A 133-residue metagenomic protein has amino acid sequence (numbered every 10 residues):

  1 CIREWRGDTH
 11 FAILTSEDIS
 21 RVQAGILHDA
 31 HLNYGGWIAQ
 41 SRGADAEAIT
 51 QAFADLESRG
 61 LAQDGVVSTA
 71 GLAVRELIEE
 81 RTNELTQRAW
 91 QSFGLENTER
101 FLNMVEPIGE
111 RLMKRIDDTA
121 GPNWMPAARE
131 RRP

Functional and structural regions predicted by a protein language model:
I2-Q51: Short amphipathic alpha-helical interface segments
S20-R21, S68, G94: Ser/Thr-centered flexible coil motifs
A48-A62, G71: Basic amphipathic alpha-helical segments that dock to polyanions
Q63-R81: Accessory beta->alpha helical hairpin/"wing" motif in late/C-terminal subdomains of nucleic-acid enzymes
I78, T82, T86-W90: Long amphipathic all-alpha helical oligomerization modules
R88-R131: Terminal interaction helix/tail motif
